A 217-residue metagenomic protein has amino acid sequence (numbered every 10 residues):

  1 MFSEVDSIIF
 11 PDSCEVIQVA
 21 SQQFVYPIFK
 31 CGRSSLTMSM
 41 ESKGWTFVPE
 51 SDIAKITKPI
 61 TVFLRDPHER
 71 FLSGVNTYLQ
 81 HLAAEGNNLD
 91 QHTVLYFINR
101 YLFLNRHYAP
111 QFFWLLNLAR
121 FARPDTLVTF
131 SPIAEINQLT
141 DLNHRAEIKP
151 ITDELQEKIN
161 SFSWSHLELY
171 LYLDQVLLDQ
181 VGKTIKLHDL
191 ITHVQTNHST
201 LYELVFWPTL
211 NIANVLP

Functional and structural regions predicted by a protein language model:
M1-S21, T184-P217: Juxtamembrane luminal stem/stalk of type II transmembrane Golgi/ER carbohydrate-processing enzymes
I8-V16, V48-L64, H68-S161, L169-Y172 (+3 more regions): PAPS-dependent sulfotransferase catalytic domain
I17-F29, L127-V128: Short hydrophobic beta-strand segments
P27-M40, R65-E69: Catalytic nucleophile-elbow at a beta strand-turn-alpha helix junction centered on a G-D-S/GDSL motif, marking
M38-S42, V75-N76: Short coil/turn segments at secondary-structure boundaries
